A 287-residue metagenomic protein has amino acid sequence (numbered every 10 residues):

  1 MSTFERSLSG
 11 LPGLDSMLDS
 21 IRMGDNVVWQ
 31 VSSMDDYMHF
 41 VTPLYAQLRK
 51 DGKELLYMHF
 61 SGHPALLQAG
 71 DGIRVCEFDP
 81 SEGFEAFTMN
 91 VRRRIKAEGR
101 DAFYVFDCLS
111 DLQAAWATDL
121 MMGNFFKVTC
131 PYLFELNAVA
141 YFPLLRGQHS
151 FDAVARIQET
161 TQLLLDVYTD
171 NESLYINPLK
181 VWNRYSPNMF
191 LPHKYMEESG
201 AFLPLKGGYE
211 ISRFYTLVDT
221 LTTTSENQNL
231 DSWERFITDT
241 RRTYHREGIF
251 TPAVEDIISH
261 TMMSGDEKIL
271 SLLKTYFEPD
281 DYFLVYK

Functional and structural regions predicted by a protein language model:
S2-F4, R184-S259, M263-E267, L273: C-terminal regions of RecA-like/P-loop NTPase motor modules
L8-K53, Y57-F60: Glycine-rich P-loop/Walker A and Walker A-like loops and their local beta1-loop-alpha1 context in P-loop NTPases
V28, F103-D107, Y141: Structural motif
D35-M38, R49-G52, S259-Y286: Helix-loop-beta substructure at the N-terminus of cytosolic sensory domains that couple signal/ligand detection
Y37, H63-Q68, H149-F151: Short, charged/polar "capping" segments at the starts of alpha-helices and the immediately preceding loops
D51-A114: Conserved inter-motif catalytic segment of the P-loop NTP-binding fold
A115-W116, M121-Q148: Substrate-engagement module of ASCE P-loop NTPases
L145-F202: Phosphate-binding/switch region of NTP-binding enzymes
